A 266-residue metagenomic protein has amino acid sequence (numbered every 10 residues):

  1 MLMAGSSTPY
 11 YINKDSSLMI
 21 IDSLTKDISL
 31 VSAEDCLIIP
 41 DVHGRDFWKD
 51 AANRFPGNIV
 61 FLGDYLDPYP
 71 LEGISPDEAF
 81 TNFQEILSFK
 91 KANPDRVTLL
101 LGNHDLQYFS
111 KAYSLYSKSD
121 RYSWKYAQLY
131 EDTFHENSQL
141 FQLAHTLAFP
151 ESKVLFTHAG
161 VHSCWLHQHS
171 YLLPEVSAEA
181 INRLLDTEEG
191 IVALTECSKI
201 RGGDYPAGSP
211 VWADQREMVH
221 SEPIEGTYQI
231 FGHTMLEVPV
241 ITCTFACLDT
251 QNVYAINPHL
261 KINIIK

Functional and structural regions predicted by a protein language model:
L2-A33: Short glycine- and acidic-rich boundary segments immediately preceding or forming the N-terminal edge of structured
L30-L37, L147-L155, T242-C243: Beta-strand-turn-beta hairpins that frame and shape the catalytic cleft of phosphate-ester-processing enzymes
D35-D41, V154-G160, C247-D249: Active-site-proximal beta-strand elements of phosphoester/diester hydrolases
C36-I38, I59, L99, Q229 (+1 more regions): Conserved beta-strand scaffold positions in the cores of enzyme catalytic domains, especially in NTP/NDP-utilizing
I39, G44-Q128: Core catalytic region of metal-dependent phosphoesterases/phosphodiesterases, especially metallo-beta-lactamase-like
G44-W48, D67-Y69, H104-S110, H162-C164 (+3 more regions): Active-site environment of divalent metal-dependent phosphoester hydrolases
D120-D132, H145-S221: Active-site-proximal loop/helix segment associated with metal-binding centers of metalloenzymes
A213-K266: Conserved beta-sheet core of the metallophosphoesterase superfamily
